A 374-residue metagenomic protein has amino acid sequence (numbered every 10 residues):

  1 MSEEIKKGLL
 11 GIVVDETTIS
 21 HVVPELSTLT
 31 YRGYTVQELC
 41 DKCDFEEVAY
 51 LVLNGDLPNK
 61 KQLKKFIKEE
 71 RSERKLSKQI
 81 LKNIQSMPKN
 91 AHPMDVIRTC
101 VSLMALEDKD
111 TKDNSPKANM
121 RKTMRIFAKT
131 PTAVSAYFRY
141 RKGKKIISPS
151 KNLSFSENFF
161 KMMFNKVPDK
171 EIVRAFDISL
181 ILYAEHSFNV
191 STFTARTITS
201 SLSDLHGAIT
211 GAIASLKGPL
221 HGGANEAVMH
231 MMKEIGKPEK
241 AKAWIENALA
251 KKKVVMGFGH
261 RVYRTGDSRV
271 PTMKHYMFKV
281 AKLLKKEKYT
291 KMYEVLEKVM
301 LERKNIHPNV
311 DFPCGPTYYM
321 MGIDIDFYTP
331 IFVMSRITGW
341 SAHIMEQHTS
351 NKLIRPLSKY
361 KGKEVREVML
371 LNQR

Functional and structural regions predicted by a protein language model:
M1-R374: Non-transmembrane, aqueous-exposed alpha-helical and coiled segments at domain scale
